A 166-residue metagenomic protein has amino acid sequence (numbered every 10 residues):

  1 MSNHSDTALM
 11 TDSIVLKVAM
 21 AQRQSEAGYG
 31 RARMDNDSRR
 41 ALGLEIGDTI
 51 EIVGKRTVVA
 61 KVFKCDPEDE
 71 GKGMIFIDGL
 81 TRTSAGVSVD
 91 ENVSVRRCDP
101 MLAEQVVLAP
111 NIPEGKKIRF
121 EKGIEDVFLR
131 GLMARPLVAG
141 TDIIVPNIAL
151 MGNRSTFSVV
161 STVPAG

Functional and structural regions predicted by a protein language model:
M1-S2: Ubiquitin-system adaptor modules
D6-Y29, R33, D37-S38: N-terminal alpha-helical scaffolding segments that mark the starts of alpha-solenoid/helical-repeat architectures
E26-A27, R33-G166: AAA+ P-loop ATPase mechanoenzymes
